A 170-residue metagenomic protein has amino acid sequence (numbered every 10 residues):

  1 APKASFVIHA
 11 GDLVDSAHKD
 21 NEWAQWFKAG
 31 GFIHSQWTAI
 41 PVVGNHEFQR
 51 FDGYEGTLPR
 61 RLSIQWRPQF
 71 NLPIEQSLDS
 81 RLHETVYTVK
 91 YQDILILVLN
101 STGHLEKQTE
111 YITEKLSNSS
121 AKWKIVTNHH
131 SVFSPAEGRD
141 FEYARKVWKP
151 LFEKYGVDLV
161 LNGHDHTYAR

Functional and structural regions predicted by a protein language model:
A1-D20, T102: N-terminal active-site segment of His-dependent metallophosphoesterases
P2-K3, S35-Q36, Q92, S120-A121 (+2 more regions): Residue-level preference for short coil/turn positions at secondary-structure junctions
A4-S5, Y87-Y91, I125-V126, R145: Short amphipathic alpha-helical segments, especially helix-boundary/capping motifs
F6-D12, T38-N45, L99-N100, I125-H129 (+1 more regions): Active-site neighborhood of phospho(di)ester-bond hydrolases with catalytic His/Asp-centered motifs
L13-S16, E55-T57, K154: Alpha-helical interaction segments
S16, F48-Q49, F133: Active-site loop signature of alpha/beta-hydrolase-fold enzymes
N21-S120, R139, V147, A169-R170: Extended active-site neighborhood of metal-dependent phosphoesterases/phosphodiesterases
S119-V160: Active-site-proximal segments of metal-dependent phosphoesterases and phosphodiesterases across multiple
